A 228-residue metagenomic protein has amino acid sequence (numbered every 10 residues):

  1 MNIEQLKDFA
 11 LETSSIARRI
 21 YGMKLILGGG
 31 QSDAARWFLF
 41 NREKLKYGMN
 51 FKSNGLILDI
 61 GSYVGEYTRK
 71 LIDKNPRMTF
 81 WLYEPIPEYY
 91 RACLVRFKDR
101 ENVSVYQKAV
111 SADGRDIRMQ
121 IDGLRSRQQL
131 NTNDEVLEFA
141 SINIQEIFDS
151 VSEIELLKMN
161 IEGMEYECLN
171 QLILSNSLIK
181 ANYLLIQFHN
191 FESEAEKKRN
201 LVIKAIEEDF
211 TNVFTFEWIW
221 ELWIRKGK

Functional and structural regions predicted by a protein language model:
M1-K228: Phosphate/nucleotide-binding beta-alpha loop and adjacent structural elements of enzyme active sites
